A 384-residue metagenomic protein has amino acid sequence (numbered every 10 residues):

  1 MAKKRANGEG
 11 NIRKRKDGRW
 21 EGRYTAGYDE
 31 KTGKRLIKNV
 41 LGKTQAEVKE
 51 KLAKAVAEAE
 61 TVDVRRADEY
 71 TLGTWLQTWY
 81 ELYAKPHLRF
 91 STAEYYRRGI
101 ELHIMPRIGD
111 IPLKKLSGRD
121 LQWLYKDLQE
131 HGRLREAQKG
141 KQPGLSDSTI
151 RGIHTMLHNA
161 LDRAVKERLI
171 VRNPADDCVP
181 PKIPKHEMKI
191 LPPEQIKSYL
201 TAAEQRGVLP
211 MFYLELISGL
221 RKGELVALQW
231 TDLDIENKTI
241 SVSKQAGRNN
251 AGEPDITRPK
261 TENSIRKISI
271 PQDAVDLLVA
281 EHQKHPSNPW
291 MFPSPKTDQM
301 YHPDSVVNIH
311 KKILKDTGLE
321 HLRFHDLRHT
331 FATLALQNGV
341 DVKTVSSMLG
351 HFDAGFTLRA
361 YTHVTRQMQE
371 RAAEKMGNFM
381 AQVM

Functional and structural regions predicted by a protein language model:
M1-A2, T201, N237, R248-I265 (+5 more regions): C-terminal secondary-structure termini that scaffold catalytic or DNA-interacting sites
K4, R15-E21, T25-W123, E281-M291: N-terminal DNA-binding module of tyrosine recombinases/phage integrases
G22, L121, L157, L161 (+6 more regions): Short, basic/aromatic-rich helical patch in the C-terminal catalytic core of site-specific tyrosine
R98, P193-E194, N237, Q245-R248 (+1 more regions): Active-site/catalytic core of tyrosine-dependent DNA strand-transfer enzymes
L134-D147, R151-T155, K166-W230, I235-E236 (+6 more regions): Basic, Lys/Arg- and aromatic-enriched nucleic-acid-binding interface segment
K166, L209, Y213, I217-E224 (+3 more regions): C-terminal catalytic core of tyrosine-transesterase DNA break-rejoin enzymes
K182, I190, A246-R248, D298 (+1 more regions): Catalytic-site neighborhood detector that most strongly recognizes the C-terminal catalytic loop/helix of tyrosine
D232-T239, H321, V340-T362: Short, polar N-cap/turn motifs at the start of nucleic acid-interacting alpha helices
